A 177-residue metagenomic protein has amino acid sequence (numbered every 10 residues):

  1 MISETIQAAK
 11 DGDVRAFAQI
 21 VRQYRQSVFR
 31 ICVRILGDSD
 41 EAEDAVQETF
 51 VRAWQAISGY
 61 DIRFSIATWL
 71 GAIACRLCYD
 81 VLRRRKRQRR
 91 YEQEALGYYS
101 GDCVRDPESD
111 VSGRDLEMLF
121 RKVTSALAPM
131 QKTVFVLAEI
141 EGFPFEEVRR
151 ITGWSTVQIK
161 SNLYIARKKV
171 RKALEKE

Functional and structural regions predicted by a protein language model:
I2, Q88-G113: Internal acidic/polar
E4-A8, L119-L127: Short amphipathic alpha-helical boundary/capping segments
K10-D11, F50-S65, R85: Sigma70-family region 2
K10-Q19, F29-E48, I151, T156 (+1 more regions): Short, charged helix-capping/linker segments at alpha-helix termini
Q23-Q26, R34-I35, V136-F143: Short helix-capping/turn signature of helix-turn-helix
R30, D44-V51, F64-R76: Structural recognition of an alpha-helix C-terminal capping motif at a helix-to-coil junction
S58-I62, A72-Q93, I165: Arg/Lys-rich amphipathic alpha helix in sigma70-family domain 2
C75, Y79, F120-V123, Q131 (+3 more regions): DNA-recognition helix of helix-turn-helix
